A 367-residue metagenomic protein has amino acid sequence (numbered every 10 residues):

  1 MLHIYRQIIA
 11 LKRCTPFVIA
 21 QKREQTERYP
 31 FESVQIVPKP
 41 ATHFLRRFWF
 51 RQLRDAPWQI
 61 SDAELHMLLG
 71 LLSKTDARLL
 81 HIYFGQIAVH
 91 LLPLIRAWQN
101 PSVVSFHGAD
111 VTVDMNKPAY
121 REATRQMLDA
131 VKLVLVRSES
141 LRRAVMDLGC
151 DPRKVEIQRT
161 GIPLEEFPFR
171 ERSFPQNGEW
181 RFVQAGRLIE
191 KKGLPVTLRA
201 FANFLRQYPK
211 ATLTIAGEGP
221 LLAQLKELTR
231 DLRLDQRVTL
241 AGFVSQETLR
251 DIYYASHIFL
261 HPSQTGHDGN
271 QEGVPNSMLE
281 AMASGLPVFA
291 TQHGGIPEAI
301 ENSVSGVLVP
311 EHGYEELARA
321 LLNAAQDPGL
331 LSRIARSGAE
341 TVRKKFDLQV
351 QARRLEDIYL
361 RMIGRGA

Functional and structural regions predicted by a protein language model:
M1-V37: N-terminal subdomain of nucleotide-sugar transferases
D114-P118, M146, P152, I162-G178: Acidic anion/phosphate-binding donor-loop and adjacent secondary structure in glycosyltransferase catalytic cores
L135, E171-N203, T214: Conserved donor-binding/catalytic core segment of Leloir-type glycosyltransferases
S140, G161: Carbohydrate-associated surface elements
K226-T248: Nucleotide-activated donor-binding/catalytic signature segment of Leloir-type glycosyltransferases, i.e., the conserved
Y254-G269, L286: Acidic donor-binding loop of glycosyltransferase active sites
M278, A283, P287-A290, I300: Short hydrophobic beta-strand element within catalytic cores of glycosyltransferases and related nucleotide-activated
A299-S303, V307-Y314, N323-G329: Conserved acidic donor-binding segment of nucleotide-sugar-dependent glycosyltransferases
